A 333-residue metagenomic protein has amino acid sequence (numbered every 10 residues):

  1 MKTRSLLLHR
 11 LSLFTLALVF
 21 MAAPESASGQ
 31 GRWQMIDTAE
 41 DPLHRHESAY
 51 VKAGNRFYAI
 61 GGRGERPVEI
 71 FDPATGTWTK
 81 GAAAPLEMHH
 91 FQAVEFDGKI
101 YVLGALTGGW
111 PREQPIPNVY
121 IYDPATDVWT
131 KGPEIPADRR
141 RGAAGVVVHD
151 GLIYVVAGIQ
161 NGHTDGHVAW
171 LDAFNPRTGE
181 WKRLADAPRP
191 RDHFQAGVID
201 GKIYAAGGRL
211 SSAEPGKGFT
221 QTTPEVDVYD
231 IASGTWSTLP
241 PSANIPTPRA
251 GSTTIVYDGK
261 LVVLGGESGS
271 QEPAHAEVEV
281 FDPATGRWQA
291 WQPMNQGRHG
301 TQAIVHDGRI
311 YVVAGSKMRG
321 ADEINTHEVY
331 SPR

Functional and structural regions predicted by a protein language model:
M1-L8: N-terminal secretory signal peptides that target proteins for export/translocation
L6, L13, A27-G29: Compositionally biased regions
R10-A23: Bacterial N-terminal signal peptides
A27-R333: Kelch-like beta-propeller repeat domains
